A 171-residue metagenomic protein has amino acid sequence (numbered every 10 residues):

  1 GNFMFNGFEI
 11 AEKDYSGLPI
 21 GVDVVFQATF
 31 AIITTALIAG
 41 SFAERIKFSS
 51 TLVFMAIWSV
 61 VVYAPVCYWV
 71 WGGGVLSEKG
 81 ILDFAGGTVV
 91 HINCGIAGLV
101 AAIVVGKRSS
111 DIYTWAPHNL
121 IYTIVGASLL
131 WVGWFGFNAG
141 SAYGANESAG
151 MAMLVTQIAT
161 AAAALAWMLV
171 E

Functional and structural regions predicted by a protein language model:
G1-E171: Hydrophobic alpha-helical transmembrane bundles of multi-pass membrane proteins
